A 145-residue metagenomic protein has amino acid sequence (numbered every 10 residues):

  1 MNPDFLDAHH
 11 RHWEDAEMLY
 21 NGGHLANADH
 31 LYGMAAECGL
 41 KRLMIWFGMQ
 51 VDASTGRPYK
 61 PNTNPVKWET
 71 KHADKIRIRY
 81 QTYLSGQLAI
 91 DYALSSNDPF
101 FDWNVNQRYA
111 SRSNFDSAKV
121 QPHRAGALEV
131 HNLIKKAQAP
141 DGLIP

Functional and structural regions predicted by a protein language model:
M1-P145: Terminal alpha-helical segments
